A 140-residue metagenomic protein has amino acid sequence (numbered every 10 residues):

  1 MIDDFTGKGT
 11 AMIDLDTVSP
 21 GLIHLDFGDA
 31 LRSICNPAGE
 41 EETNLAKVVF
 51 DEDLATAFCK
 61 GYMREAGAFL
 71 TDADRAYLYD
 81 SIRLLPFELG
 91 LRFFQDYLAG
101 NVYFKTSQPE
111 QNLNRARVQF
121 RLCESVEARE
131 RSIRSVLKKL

Functional and structural regions predicted by a protein language model:
M1-L25: Active-site acidic catalytic loop and adjacent metal/ATP-binding pocket of ATP-dependent phosphoryl transfer enzymes
T17, G21, E52, E110-L113 (+1 more regions): Short, conserved loop/turn and helix-capping segments at secondary-structure boundaries that abut family-defining
S19, S81-L85: Transmembrane helix-bundle signature of multi-pass membrane transporters/permeases
H24-A68, L84-Y103: Active-site activation/catalytic loop segments of kinase-like enzymes and analogous catalytic loops in related
L70-I82: All-alpha amphipathic helical-bundle segments outside canonical DNA-binding/catalytic cores that form hydrophobic
E88-L140: ATP/Mg2+ or Mg2+-diphosphate-binding catalytic cores that bind nucleotide phosphates or diphosphates via glycine-rich
